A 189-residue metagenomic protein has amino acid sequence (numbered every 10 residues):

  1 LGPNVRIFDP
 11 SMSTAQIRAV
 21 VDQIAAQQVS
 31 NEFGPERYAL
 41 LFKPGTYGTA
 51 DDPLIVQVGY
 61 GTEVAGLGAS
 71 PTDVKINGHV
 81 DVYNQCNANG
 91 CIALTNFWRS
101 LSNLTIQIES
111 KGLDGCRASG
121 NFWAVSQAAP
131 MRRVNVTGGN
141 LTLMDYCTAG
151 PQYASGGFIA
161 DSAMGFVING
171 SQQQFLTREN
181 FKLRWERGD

Functional and structural regions predicted by a protein language model:
L1-N4, D22-N31, L67, K182-D189: Long, contiguous C-terminal flanking segments immediately downstream of a protein's structured core
P3, L101, M131, V136 (+1 more regions): Predominantly polar beta-repeat domains that present long G/T/S/D/N-rich surfaces used to bind, process, or adhere
P3, R37, D51-P53, G59-G61 (+5 more regions): Surface-exposed or flexible loop/turn and strand-edge residues in extracellular/cell-surface modules
P10-E63, A69-D81: N-terminal extracellular ligand-recognition/capping segment immediately after the signal peptide
V29-N31, Y47-P53, D73-K75, H79 (+5 more regions): Short glycine/acidic-rich loop motifs that flank beta-strands on beta-rich extracellular proteins
K43, A65-S70, N77, L104-Q107 (+3 more regions): Feature marks extracellular polysaccharide-active and adherence modules
A65, N89-G112, Q127-G138: Parallel beta-helix/beta-solenoid
H79-L94, L101, T177-R178: Sequence/structural signature of small/polar-enriched beta-strand/turn repeats that build beta-strand-rich repeat
